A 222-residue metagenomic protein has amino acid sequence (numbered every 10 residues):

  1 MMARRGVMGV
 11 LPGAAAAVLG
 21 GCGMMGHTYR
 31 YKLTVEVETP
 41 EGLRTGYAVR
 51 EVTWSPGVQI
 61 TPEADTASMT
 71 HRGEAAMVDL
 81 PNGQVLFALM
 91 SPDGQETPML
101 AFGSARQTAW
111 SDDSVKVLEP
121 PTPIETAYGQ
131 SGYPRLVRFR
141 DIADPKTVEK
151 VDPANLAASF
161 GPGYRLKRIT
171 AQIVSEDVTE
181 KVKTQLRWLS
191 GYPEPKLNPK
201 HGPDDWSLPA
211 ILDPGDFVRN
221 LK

Functional and structural regions predicted by a protein language model:
M1-A14: N-terminal secretory signal peptides and thylakoid transit peptides that target proteins across membranes
A14-A15, P40: Generic hydrophobic alpha-helical segments
H27-V37: Alpha-helical transmembrane signal-anchor/signal-peptide segments
Y29-Y31, V85-L89, D213, F217-K222: Long hydrophobic alpha-helices with heptad-repeat/coiled-coil character
G42-V148: Structured domain cores in non-transmembrane regions
L100-K222: A eukaryote-biased signal for long
